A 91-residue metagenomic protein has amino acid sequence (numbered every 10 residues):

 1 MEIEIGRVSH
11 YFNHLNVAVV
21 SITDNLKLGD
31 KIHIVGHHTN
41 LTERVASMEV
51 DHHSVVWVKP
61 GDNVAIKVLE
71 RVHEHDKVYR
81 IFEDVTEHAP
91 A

Functional and structural regions predicted by a protein language model:
M1-A91: Beta-strand/loop-dominated core regions that host nucleotide or nucleotide-derived cofactor-binding catalytic loops
